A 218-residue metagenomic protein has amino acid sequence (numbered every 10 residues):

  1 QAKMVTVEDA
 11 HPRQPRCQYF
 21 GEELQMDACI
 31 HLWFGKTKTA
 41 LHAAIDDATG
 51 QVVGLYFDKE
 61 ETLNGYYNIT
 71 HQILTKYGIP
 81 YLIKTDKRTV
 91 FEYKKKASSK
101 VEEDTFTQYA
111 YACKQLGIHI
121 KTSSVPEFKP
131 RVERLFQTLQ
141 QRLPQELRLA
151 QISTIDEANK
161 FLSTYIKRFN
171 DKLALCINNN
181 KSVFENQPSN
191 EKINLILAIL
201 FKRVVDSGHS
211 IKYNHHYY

Functional and structural regions predicted by a protein language model:
Q1-M26, H31-L32, K95, K100 (+2 more regions): Basic, flexible linker segments flanking DNA-binding modules in nucleic acid-interacting mobile-element proteins
E22-V53, L63: An active-site-proximal beta-strand-loop segment
D27, E146-L162: Short, charged, surface-exposed loops that flank catalytic or proteolytic processing sites
G35-K36, K87, H215: Residue-level detection of beta-strand-connecting loop/turn positions
L55-L82: Active-site beta-loop-alpha junctions of metal-dependent nucleic acid enzymes, especially the RNase H-like/DDE
T85-K87, S98-R142, I155-A158: RNase H-like two-metal-ion nuclease catalytic core shared by retroviral integrases and related mobile-element nucleases
I166-Y218: C-terminal, beta-rich DNA-binding module of retroviral/retroelements integrases
